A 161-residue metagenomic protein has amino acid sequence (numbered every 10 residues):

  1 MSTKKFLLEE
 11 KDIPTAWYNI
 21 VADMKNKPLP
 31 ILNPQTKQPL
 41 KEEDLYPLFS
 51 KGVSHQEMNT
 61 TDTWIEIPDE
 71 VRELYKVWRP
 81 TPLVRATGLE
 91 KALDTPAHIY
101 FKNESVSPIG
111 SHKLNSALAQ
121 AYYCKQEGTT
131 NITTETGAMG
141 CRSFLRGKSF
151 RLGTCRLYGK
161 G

Functional and structural regions predicted by a protein language model:
M1-G161: PLP-dependent amino-acid enzyme catalytic core
